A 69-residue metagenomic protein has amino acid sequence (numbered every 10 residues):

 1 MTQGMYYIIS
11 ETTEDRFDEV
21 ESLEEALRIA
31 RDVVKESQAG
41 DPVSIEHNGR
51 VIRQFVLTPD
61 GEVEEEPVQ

Functional and structural regions predicted by a protein language model:
M1-M5, A30-V34, G49, Q69: N-terminal targeting leader peptides, primarily classical Sec-type signal peptides for secretion
M1-R16: Short aromatic-glycine-(Arg/Gly/Cys) micro-motifs in beta-strand/loop hairpins
Y7, S22, E65-P67: A general secondary-structure boundary signal
Y7-I8, D18, N48, V56: Compositionally biased, intrinsically disordered low-complexity regions enriched in proline and serine
S10-E11, V20-P42: A short, charged, amphipathic alpha-helix used as a generic interaction element across diverse proteins
T13-V20, V51-R53: Surface-exposed loop/edge segments in extracytoplasmic proteins
E14-D15, E25, V63: Amphipathic alpha-helical interaction segments
E36-Q69: Short, mixed-charge low-complexity intrinsically disordered segments
